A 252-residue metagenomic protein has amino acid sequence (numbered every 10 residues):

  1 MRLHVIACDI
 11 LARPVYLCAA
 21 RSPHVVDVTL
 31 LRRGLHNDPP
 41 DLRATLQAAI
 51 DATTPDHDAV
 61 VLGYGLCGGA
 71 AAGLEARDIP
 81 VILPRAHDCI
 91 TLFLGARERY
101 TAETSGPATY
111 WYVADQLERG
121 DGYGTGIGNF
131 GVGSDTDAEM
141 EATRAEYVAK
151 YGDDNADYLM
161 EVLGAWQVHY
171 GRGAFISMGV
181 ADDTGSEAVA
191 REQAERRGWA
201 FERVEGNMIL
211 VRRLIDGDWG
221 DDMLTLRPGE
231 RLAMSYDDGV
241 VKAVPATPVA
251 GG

Functional and structural regions predicted by a protein language model:
M1-S22: N-terminal basic/disordered segments at the start of proteins
I6-R13, L35-H36, V60-A72, H87-C89 (+3 more regions): Gly/Ser/Thr-rich loops at beta-strand to alpha-helix junctions that form or flank small-molecule/cofactor-binding
V25-P40, R203-N207: A short beta-strand-loop structural module common to alpha/beta enzyme folds
A49-Y100: N-terminal glycine-rich phosphate/adenylate-binding segment common to multiple enzyme folds
H57-A72, W111-G128, L226-G252: Extended, charge-rich low-complexity interaction segments
I79-I127: Long, charge-dense
P107-A190: Active-site rim beta-loop-alpha module in soluble metabolic enzymes
D153-G252: Extended, basic/helix-rich recognition subdomains
